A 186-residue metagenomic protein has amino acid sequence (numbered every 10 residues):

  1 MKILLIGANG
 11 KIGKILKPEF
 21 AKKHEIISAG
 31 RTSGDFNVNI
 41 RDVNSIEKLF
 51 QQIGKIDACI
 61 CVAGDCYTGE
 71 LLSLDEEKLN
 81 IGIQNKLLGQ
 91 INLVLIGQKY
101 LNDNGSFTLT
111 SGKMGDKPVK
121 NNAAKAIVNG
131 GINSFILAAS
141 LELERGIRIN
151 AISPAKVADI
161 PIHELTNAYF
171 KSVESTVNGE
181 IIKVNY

Functional and structural regions predicted by a protein language model:
L5-E19: N-terminal Rossmann NAD(P)H-binding glycine-rich loop of SDR-like oxidoreductase domains
I6, C61-G64, S106-G112, R148-S153 (+1 more regions): Structural signature of the Rossmann-like NAD(P)-dependent dehydrogenase/reductase core
G30-N44: Rossmann-fold cofactor-recognition segment
I40-I56: Conserved Rossmann-fold cofactor-binding substructure of NAD(P)-dependent oxidoreductases
D65-N80: Conserved mid-core segment of classical short-chain dehydrogenase/reductases
G82-N85, G89-L93, S106-I132, I136-L141 (+1 more regions): Catalytic loop of short-chain dehydrogenase/reductase
K99, L141-E142: Alpha-helical segment proximal to the catalytic Tyr-Lys
E144-I147, A151-Y186: C-terminal helical subdomain
